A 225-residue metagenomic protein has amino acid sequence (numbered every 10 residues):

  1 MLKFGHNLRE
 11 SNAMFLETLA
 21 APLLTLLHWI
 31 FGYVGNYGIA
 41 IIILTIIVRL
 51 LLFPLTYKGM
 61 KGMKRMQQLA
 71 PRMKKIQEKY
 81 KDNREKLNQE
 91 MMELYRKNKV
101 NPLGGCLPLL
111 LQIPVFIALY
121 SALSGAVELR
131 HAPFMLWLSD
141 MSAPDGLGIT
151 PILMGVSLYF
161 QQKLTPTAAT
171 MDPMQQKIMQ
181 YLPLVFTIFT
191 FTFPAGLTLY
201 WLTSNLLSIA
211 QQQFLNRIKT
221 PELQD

Functional and structural regions predicted by a protein language model:
M1-D225: Helix-loop-helix
